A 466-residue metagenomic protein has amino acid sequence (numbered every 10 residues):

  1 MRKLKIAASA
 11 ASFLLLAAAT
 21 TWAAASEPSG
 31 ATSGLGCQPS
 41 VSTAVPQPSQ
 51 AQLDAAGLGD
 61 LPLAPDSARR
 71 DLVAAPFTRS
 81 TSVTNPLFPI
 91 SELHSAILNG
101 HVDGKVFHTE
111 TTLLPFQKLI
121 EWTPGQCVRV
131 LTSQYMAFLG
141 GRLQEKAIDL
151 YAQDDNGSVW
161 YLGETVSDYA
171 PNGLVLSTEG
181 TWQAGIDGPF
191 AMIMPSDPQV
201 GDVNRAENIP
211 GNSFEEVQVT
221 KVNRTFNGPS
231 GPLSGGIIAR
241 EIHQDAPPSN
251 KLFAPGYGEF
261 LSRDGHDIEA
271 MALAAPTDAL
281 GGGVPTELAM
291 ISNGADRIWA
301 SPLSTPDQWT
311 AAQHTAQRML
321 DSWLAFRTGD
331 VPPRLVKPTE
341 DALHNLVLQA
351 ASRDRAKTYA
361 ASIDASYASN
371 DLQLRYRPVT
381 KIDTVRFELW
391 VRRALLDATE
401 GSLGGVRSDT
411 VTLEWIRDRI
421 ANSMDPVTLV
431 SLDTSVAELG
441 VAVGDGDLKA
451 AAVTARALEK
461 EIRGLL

Functional and structural regions predicted by a protein language model:
M1-K3: N-terminal secretory signal peptides that target proteins for export/translocation
K5-W22: Sec-dependent N-terminal signal peptides
A18-S33, M319: C-terminal region of N-terminal signal peptides and the immediate post-cleavage residues of exported proteins
G34-D155, L162-E164, D168, P195-G283: Acidic, serine/threonine-rich low-complexity disordered tracts
V159-W160, A368: Short helix C-cap/helix-to-loop transition motifs enriched in small/turn-promoting residues
W160, D168-G185, W309, W323 (+1 more regions): Tryptophan-centered motif/residue detector
A170, V175-N208: Glycine-rich (often Gly-Gly/Gly-Pro-rich) flexible segments and glycine-rich loop motifs, frequently accented by
A279-L466: Mature extracytoplasmic or organellar-lumen-exposed domains after removal of signal/transit peptides
